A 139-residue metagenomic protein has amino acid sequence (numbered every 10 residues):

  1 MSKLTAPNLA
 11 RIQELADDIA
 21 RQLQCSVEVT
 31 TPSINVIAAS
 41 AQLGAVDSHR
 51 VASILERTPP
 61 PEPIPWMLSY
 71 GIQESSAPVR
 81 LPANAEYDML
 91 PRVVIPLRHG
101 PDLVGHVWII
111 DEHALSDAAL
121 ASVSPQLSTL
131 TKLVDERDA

Functional and structural regions predicted by a protein language model:
M1-A139: Hydrophobic, helix-rich cores of sensory/ligand-binding and other regulatory modules that couple small-molecule
